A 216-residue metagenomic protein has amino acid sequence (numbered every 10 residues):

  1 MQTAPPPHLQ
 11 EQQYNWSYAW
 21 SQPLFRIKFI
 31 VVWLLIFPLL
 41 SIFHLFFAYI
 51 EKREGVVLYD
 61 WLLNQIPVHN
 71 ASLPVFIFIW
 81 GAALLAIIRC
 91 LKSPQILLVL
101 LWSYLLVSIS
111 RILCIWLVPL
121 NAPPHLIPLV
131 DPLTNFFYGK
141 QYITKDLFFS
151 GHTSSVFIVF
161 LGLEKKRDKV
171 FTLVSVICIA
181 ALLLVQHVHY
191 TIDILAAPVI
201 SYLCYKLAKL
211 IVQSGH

Functional and structural regions predicted by a protein language model:
Q2-A82, L120, I127: N-terminal transmembrane-helix/juxtamembrane module of multi-pass inner/ER membrane proteins
I27-L35, L98-L106, F171-V174, I192: Alpha-helical transmembrane segments of integral membrane proteins
L35-F43, F47, S110-I115, I200-Y205: Alpha-helical transmembrane segments of multipass membrane proteins
L40-I42, S108-C114, V176-H187: Aromatic-anchored segments of alpha-helical transmembrane domains
I50-L62, L91-K169, V176, H216: Membrane-interface loops
P74-A82, S154, L195-V199: Membrane-embedded alpha-helical segments of multi-pass membrane proteins, especially the transmembrane helices
D146-F148, C178-C204: Interfacial helix-loop-helix junctions of multi-pass membrane proteins
F160-E164, S201-K209: Hydrophobic transmembrane alpha-helices
